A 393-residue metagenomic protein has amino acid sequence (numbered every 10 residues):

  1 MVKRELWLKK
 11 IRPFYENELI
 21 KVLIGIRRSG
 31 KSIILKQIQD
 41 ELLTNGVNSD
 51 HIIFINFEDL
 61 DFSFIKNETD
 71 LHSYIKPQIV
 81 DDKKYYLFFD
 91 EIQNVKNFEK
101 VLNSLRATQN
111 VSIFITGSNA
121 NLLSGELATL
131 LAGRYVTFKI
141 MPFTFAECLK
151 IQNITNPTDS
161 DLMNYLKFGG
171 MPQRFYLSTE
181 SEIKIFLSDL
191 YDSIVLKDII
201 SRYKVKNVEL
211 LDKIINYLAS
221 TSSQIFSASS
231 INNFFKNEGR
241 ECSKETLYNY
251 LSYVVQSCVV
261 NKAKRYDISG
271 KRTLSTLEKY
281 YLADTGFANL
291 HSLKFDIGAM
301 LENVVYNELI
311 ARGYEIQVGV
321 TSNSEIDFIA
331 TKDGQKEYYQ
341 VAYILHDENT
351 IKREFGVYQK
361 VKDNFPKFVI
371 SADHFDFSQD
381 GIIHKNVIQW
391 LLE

Functional and structural regions predicted by a protein language model:
V2-E16: Pre-Walker A adenine-sensing motif
L23: Hydrophobic anchor at the beta1->P-loop junction of P-loop NTPases
K31: Conserved lysine of the Walker
I34, I38: Hydrophobic positions on the alpha1 helix immediately C-terminal to the Walker A/P-loop
I53-D82: Short glycine-rich substrate-engagement loop in P-loop NTPases that contacts/grips substrate
S118-A120, G125-I225, C258: Interdomain motor-coupling "hinge/lid" segment immediately C-terminal to the ATP-binding subdomain of NTP-driven enzymes
E180-Q335: Accessory nucleic acid-recognition modules appended to NTPase machines
G319, Y343-V387: Catalytic cores of nucleic-acid endonucleases
